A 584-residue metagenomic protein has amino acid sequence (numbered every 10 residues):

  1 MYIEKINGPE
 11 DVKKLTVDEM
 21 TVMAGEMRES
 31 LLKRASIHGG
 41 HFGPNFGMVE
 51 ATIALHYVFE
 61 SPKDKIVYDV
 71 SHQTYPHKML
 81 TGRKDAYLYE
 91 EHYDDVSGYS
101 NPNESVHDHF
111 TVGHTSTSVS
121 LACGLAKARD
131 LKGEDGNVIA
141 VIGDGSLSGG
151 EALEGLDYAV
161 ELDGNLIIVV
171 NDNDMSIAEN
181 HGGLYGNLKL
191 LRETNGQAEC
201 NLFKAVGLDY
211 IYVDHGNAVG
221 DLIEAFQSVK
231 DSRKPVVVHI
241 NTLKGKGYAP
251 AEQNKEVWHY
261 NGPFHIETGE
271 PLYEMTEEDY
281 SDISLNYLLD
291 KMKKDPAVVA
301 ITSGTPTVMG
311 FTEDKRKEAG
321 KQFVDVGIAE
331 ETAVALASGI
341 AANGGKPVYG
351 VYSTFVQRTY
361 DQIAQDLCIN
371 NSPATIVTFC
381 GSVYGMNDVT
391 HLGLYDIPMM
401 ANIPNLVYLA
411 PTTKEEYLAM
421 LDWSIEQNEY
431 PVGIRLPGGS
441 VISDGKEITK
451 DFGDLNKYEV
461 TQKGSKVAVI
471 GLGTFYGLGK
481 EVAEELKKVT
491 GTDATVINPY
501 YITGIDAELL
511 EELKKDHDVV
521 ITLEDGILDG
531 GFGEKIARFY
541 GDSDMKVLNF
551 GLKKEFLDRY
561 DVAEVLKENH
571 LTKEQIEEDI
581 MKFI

Functional and structural regions predicted by a protein language model:
M1-M79, K204, H215: N-terminal amphipathic, basic-rich helices that act as targeting or association modules
E29-S36, S97-T111, G133-I139, T312-V324 (+4 more regions): Glycine/charged-rich beta-loop-alpha catalytic/anionic-binding loops adjacent to active sites
H41-L162, V298, S303, T312-E313 (+1 more regions): Cofactor-binding active-site loop characterized by glycine-rich and histidine/acidic residues
K65, Y248-Q357, Q362-S372, G471-G473: Non-catalytic terminal/interface segments that mediate subunit docking, oligomerization, and allosteric communication
V70-Y75, I142-G149, V170-S176, G216-N217 (+10 more regions): Acidic, glycine-rich active-site loops and adjacent beta-strand->loop/helix elements that engage anionic groups
A86-V96, E161-M175, C368-C380: A glycine-rich helix N-cap at a beta->alpha junction
D108-F264, E270-E277, D282, N286 (+1 more regions): Glycine-rich ThDP/TPP pyrophosphate-binding loop and its adjacent helix/strand module within ThDP-dependent enzymes
P263-E274, G385-N387, V407, I527 (+1 more regions): Peripheral docking tails and interdomain loops at the edges of cofactor- or intermediate-handling domains
